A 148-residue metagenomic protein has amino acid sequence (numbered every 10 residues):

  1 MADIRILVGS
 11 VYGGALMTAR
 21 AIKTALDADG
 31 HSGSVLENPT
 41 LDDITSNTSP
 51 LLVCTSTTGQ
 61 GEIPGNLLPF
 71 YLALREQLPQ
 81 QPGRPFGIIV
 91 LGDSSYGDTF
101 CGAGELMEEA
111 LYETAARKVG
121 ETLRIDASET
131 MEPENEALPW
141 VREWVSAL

Functional and structural regions predicted by a protein language model:
A2-D3, G14-M17, A25, D29 (+2 more regions): FMN-binding flavodoxin-like domain, especially the glycine-rich phosphate-binding loop
I4, V8: Local sequence-structure signature of Cys/Sec-based thiol-disulfide redox active-site neighborhoods
G9-G13: Short polar catalytic/cofactor-binding loops
D29-D43: A short, well-structured beta->alpha microelement
